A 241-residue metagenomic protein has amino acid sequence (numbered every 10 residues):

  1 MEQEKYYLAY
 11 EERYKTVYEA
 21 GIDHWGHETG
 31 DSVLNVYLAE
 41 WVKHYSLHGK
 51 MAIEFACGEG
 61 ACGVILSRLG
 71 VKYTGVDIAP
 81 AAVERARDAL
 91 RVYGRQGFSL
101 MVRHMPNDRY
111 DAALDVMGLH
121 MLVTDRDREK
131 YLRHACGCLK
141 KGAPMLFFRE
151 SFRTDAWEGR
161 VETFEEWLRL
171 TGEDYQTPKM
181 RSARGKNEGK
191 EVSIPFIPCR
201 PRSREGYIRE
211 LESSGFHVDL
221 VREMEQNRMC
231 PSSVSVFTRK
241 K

Functional and structural regions predicted by a protein language model:
M1-L47, G58-V71, I78-G94, L100-M105 (+1 more regions): Class I (Rossmann-like) S-adenosyl-L-methionine-dependent methyltransferase catalytic domain, capturing the SAM-binding
G49-M51: Nucleotide donor/acceptor-binding cores
F55: Conserved beta-strand/loop positions that form the S-adenosyl-L-methionine
L114: A conserved beta-strand element that flanks and buttresses the S-adenosyl-L-methionine
M117-M121: Short catalytic micro-motifs in class I SAM-dependent methyltransferases
T124-R126: Conserved catalytic-core motifs of eukaryotic protein kinase domains, centered on the activation segment
E129-K141: A short glycine-rich, Lys/Arg-flanked "PGG" loop and its adjoining helix->strand segment in the class I
